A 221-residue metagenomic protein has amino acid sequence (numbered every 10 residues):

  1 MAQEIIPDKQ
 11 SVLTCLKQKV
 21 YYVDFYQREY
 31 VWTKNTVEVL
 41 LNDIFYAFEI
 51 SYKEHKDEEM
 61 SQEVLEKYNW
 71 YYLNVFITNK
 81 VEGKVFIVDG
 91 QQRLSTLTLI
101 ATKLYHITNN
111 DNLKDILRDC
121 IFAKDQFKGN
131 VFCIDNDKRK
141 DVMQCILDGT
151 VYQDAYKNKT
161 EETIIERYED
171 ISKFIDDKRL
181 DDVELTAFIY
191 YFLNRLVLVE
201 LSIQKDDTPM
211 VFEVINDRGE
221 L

Functional and structural regions predicted by a protein language model:
A2-L221: Glycine- and hydrophobic-rich flexible loops that cap the catalytic core of alpha/beta enzyme folds
